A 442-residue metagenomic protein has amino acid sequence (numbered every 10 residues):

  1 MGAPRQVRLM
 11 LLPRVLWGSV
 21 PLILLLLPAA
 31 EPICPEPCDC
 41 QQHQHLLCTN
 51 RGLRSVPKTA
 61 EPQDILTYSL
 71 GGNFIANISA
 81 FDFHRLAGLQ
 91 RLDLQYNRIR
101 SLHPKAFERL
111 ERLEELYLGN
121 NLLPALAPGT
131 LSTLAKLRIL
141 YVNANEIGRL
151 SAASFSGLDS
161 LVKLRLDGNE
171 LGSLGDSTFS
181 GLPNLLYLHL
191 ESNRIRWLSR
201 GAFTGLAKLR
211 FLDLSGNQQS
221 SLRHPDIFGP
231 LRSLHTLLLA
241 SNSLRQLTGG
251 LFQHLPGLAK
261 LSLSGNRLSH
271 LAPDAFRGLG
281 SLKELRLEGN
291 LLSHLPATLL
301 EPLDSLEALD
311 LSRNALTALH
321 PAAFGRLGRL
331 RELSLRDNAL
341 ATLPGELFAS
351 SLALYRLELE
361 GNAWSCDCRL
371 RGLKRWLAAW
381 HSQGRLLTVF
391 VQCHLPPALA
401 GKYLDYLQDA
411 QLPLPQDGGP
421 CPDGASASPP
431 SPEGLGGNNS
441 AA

Functional and structural regions predicted by a protein language model:
G2-Q6, V20-C34, C40-L46, F211 (+2 more regions): Membrane-proximal C-terminal cap and juxtamembrane stalk of leucine-rich repeat ectodomains
Q41-R91, Q95-R98: LRR N-terminal entry segment and analogous cap-like coil->beta motifs
L46, L66-L70, L89-L94, L113-L118 (+10 more regions): Conserved hydrophobic beta-strand positions in leucine-rich repeat
R51, N73, N97, N121 (+10 more regions): Conserved "Asn-ladder"/turn position within leucine-rich repeats
R54, A76, R100, L123-P124 (+11 more regions): Leucine-rich repeat
P57-A60, I78-H84, P104-E108, L126-S132 (+9 more regions): Recurring C-terminal helix/loop segment of individual leucine-rich repeat
E61-D64, H84-L89, E108-L113, S132-L137 (+11 more regions): Leucine-rich repeat
G201, R210-F211, G216-D337: Eukaryotic tandem repeat interaction scaffolds
